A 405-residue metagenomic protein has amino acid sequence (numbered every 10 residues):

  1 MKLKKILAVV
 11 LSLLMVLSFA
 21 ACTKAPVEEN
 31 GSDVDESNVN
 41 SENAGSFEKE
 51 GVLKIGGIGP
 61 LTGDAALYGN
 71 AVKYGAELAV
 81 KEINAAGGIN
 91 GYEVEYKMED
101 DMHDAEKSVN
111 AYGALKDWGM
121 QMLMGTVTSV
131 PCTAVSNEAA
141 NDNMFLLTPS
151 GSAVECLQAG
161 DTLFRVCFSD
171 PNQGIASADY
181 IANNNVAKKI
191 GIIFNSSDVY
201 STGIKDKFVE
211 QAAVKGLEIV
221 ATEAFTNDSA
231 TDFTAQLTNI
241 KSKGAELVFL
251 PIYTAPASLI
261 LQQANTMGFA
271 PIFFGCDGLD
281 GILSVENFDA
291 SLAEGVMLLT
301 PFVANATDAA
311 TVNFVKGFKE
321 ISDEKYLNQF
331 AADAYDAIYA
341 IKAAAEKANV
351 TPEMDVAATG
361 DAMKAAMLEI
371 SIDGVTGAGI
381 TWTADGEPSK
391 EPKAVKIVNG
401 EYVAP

Functional and structural regions predicted by a protein language model:
M1-K54, A85, P405: Short, low-complexity disordered leader/linker segments with a strong preference for bacterial N-terminal type II
N40-E77, E99-E106, V127-T128, I193-T202 (+2 more regions): Extracytoplasmic "Venus flytrap"
V52, L67-Y74, A86-L157, V166 (+3 more regions): Beta-alpha junction/loop-to-helix N-cap segments that form part of ligand/metal-binding clefts
L115-V127, L147-P149, G191-F194, G244-T254 (+3 more regions): Periplasmic-binding protein-like
L163-A224, L247: An alpha-beta-alpha
D206-L299: Extracellular/periplasmic bilobed ligand-binding domains
L261-Y335, K396-V403: Extracellular/periplasmic periplasmic-binding protein-like sensory domains
E320-A331, K342-Y402: Segments of small-molecule ligand-sensing domains
